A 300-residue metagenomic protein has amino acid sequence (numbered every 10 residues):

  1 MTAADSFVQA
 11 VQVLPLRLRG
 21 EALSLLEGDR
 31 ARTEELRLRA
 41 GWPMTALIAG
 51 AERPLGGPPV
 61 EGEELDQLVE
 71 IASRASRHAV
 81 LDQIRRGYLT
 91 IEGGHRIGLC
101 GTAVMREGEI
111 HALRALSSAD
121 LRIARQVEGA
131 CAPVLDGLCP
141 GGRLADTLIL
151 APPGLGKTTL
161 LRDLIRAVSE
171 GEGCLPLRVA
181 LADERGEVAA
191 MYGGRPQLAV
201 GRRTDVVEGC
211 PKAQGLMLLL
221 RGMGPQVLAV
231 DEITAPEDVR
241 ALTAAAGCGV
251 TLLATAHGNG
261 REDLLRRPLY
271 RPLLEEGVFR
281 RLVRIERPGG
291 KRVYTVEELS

Functional and structural regions predicted by a protein language model:
M1-G93: N-terminal accessory targeting/assembly segments
R77-A145: P-loop NTP-binding catalytic core
V104-A115, R280-S300: Conserved P-loop NTPase
I149: Hydrophobic anchor at the beta1->P-loop junction of P-loop NTPases
K157: Conserved lysine of the Walker
L160, L164: Hydrophobic positions on the alpha1 helix immediately C-terminal to the Walker A/P-loop
V168-L219: P-loop NTPase switch/communication element
M223-L282, R287: Conserved P-loop NTPase nucleotide-binding/switch module
